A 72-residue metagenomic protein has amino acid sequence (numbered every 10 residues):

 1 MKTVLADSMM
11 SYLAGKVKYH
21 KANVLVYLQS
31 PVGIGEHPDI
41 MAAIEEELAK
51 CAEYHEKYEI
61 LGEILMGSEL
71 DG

Functional and structural regions predicted by a protein language model:
M1-G72: Extended, charge-rich alpha-helical interface modules
